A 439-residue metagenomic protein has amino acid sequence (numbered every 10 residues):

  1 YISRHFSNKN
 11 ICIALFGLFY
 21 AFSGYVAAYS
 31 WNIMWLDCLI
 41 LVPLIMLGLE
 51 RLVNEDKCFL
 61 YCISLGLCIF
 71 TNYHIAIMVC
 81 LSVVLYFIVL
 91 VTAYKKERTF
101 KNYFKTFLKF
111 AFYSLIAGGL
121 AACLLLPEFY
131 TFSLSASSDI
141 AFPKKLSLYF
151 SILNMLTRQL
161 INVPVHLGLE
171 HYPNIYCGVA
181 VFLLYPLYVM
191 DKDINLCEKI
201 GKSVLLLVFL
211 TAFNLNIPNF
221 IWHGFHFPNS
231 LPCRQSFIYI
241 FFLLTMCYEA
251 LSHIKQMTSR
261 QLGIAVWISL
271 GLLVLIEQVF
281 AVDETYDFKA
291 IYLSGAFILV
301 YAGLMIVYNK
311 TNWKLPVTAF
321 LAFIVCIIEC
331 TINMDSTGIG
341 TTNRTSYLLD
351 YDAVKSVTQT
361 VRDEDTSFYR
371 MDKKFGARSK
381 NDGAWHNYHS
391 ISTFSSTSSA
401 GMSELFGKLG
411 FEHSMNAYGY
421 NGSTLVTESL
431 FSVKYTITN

Functional and structural regions predicted by a protein language model:
Y1-H5, N10-V53, K57-A93, F107-F129 (+3 more regions): Membrane-embedded helix bundles of polyisoprenyl
Y1-V26, V181-N214, K380-D382, Y388-S390: Carboxylate/His-rich catalytic cores and anion/metal-binding grooves
I2-S3, L41-V53, L81-V89, F182-V189 (+2 more regions): Transmembrane alpha-helical segments
F22, Y29-M34, F70-L81, H166-V179 (+2 more regions): Membrane-entry segments of alpha-helical transmembrane domains in multi-pass membrane proteins
D56, I75, I200-F220, H226-A353: Contiguous transmembrane helix-bundle modules in multi-pass membrane proteins
Y94-T106: Membrane-interfacial, low-structure loops and terminal tails that flank and connect transmembrane helices in multi-pass
T106-K192, L196-G201, F209, L215-F225 (+4 more regions): Periplasmic/ER-lumenal interhelical loops and adjacent helix-loop junctions in multi-pass membrane proteins
L315-N439: Soluble catalytic regions of membrane-associated enzymes that act on cell-envelope and secretory-pathway components
